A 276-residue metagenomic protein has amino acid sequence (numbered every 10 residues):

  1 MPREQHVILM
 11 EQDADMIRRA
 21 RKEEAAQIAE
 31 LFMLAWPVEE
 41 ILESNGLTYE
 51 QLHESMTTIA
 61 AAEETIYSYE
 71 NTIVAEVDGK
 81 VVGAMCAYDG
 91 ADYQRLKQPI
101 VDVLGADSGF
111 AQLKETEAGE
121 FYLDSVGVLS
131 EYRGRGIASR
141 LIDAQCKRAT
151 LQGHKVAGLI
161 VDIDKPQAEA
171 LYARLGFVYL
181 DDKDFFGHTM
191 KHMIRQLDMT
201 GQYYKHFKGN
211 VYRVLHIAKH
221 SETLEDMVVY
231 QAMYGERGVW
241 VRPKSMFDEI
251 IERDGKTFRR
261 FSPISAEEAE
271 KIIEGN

Functional and structural regions predicted by a protein language model:
M16-E30, V38-L42: A short beta-loop-alpha structural element at the N-terminal edge of CoA-dependent acyl/N-acetyltransferase catalytic
P37-A60, E70-N71, K97, G105-A106: Conserved GNAT-fold acetyl-CoA-binding loop/helix
A61-V74, A91-R95, Y122: A short helix-loop-beta-strand connector motif used in the catalytic cores of GNAT acetyltransferases and, in some
V74, K80-D89, Y122, G127: Conserved beta-strand in the GNAT
D89-S125: Conserved acyl-donor/pantetheine-binding loop and adjacent beta-alpha core of acyl/acetyltransferases and related
G119-F121, R133, A149-I160: Conserved GNAT acetyl-CoA-binding A-motif
V126-R133, L159-A168, F185-M190, R195: Conserved beta-strand-loop-alpha-helix junction that forms the acyl-donor binding cleft
G134-K147, A173-R174: Conserved acetyl-CoA-binding loop-helix of GNAT-fold acetyltransferases
